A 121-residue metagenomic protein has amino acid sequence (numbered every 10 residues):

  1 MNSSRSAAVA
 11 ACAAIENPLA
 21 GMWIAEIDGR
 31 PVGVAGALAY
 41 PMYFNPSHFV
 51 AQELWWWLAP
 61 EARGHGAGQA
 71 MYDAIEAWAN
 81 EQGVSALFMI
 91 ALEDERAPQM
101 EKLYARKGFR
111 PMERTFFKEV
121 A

Functional and structural regions predicted by a protein language model:
M1-A11: Conserved GNAT-fold acetyl-CoA-binding loop/helix
C12-I24: A short helix-loop-beta-strand connector motif used in the catalytic cores of GNAT acetyltransferases and, in some
I24, R30-Y40: Conserved beta-strand in the GNAT
M42-E53, P111: A conserved beta-turn-beta hairpin within the catalytic core of GNAT-like acetyltransferases that forms part
L54-G64: A short, internal acetyl-CoA/4′-phosphopantetheine-binding micro-motif in the GNAT/acyltransferase core
A70-A86: Conserved acyl-CoA
S85-Q99, V120: Conserved beta-strand-loop-alpha-helix junction that forms the acyl-donor binding cleft
K102-R114: Conserved acetyl-CoA-binding loop of GNAT-fold acetyltransferases
